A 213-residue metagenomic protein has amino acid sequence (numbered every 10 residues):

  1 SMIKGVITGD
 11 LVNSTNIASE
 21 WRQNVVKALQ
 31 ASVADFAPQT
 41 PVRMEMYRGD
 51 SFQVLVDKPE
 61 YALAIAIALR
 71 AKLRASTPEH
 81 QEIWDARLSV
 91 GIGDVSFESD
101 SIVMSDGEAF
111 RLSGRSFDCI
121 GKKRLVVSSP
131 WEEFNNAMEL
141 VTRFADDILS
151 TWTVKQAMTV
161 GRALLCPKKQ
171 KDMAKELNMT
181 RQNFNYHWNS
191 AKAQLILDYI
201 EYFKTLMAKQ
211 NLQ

Functional and structural regions predicted by a protein language model:
S1-Q213: Regulatory and interdomain segments flanking nucleotide-handling catalytic cores in signaling/defense enzymes
